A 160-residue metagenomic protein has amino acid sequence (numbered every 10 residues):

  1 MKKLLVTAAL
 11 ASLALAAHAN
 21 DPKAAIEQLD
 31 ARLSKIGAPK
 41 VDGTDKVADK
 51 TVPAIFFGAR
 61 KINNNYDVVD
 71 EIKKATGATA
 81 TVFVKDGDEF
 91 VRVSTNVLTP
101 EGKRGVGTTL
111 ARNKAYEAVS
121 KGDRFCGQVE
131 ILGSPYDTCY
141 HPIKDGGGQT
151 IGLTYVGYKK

Functional and structural regions predicted by a protein language model:
M1-L4: Positively charged n-region of N-terminal signal peptides that target proteins for export
L10-H18: Hydrophobic h-region of N-terminal signal peptides that target proteins for export in Gram-negative bacteria
N20-P22, K160: HAMP domain helices
P22-I62, V97-E101: Extracellular/periplasmic ligand-binding regions of membrane signal-transduction receptors
A24-A25, D30-G43, V69-F90, Q128: Short N-terminal helix-loop-first-beta-strand/juxtamembrane motif that initiates sensory/input modules
F56-R60, P135-K160: Conserved beta-strands of PAS-like sensory domains
N63-G77, S94-G133: Extracytoplasmic/periplasmic sensor domains and loops in membrane signaling proteins
V82-V84, V97, I143: Hydrophobic beta-strand positions
